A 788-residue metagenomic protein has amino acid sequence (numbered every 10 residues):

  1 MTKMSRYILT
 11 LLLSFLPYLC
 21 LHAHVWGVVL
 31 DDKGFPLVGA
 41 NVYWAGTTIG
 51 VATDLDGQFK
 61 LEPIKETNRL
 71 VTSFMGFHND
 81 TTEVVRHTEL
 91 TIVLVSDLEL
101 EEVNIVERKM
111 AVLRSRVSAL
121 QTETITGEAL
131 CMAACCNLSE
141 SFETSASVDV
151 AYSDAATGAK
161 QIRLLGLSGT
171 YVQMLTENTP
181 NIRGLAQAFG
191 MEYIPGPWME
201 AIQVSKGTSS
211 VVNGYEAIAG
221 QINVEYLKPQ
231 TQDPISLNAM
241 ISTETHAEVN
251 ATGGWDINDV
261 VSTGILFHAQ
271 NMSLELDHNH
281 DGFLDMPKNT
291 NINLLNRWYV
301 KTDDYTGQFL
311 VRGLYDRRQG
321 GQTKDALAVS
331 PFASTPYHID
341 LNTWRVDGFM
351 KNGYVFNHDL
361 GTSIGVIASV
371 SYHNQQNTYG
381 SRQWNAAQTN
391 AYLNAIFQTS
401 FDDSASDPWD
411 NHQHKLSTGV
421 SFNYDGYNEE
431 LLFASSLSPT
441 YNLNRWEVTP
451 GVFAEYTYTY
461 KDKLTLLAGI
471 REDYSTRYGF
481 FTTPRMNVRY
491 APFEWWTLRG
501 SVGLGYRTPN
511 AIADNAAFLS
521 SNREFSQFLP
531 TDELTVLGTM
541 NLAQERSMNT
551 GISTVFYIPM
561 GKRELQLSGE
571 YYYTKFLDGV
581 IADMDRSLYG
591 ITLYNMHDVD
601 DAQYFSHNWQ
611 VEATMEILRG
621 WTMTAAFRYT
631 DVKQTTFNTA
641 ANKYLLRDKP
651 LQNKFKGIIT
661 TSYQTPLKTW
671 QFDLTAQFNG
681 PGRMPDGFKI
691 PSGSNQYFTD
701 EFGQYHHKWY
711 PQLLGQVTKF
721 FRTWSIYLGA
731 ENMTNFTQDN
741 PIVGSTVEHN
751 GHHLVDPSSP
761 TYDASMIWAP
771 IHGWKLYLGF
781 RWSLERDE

Functional and structural regions predicted by a protein language model:
N41-A45, S73-F77, V85-C131, S139 (+1 more regions): Short, acidic, small-residue-rich periplasmic hinge/interaction motif at the N-terminus of Gram-negative outer-membrane
F59-E62, Q161, T179-K206, L294: Short acidic/polar hinge/loop motifs at secondary-structure boundaries that mediate gating or recognition
H87-V93, L138-S141, K160-R163, G190-P195 (+4 more regions): N-terminal periplasmic accessory domains that precede and gate Gram-negative outer-membrane beta-barrel machines
S139-R183, E200: Extracytoplasmic beta-strand/coil segments of soluble accessory domains associated with Gram-negative outer-membrane
M272-N293, K301-I364, V370-N390, V755: Flexible loop and strand-edge segments within Gram-negative outer membrane beta-barrel domains
V366-S369, N374-Q376, A491, R499 (+1 more regions): Membrane-embedded beta-barrel scaffold of Gram-negative outer-membrane proteins
L567-F576, L593-F688, R781-R786: Gram-negative outer-membrane beta-barrel transporters
F678-G693, K719-E788: C-terminal beta-signal and adjacent terminal beta-strands/loops of Gram-negative outer-membrane beta-barrel proteins
